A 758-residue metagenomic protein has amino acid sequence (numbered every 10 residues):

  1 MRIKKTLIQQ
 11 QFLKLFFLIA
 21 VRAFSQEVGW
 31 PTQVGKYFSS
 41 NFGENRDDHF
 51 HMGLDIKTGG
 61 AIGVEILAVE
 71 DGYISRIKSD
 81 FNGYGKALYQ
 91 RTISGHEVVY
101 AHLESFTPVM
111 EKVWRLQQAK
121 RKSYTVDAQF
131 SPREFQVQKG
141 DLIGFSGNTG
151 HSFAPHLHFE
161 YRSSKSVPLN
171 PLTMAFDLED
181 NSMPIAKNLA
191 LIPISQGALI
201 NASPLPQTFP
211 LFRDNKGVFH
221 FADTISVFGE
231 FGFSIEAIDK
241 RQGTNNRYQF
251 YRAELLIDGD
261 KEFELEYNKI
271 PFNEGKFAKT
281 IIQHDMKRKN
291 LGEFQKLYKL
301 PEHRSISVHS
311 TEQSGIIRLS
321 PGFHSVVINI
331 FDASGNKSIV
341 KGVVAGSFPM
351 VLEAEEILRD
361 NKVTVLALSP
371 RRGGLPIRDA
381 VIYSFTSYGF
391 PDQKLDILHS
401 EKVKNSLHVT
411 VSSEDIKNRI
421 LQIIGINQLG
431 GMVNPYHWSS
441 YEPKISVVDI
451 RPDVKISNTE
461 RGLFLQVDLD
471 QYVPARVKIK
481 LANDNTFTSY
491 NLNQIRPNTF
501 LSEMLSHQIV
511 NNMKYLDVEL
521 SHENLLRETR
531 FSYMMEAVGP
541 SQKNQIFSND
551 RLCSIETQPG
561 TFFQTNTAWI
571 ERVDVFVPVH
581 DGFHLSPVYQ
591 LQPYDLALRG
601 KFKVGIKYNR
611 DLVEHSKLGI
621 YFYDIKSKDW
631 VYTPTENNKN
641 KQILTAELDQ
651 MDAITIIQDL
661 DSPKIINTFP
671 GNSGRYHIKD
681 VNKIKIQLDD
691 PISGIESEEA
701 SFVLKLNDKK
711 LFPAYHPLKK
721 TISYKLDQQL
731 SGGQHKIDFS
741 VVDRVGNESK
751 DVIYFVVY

Functional and structural regions predicted by a protein language model:
F24-V98, E104-V109, S123-R133, Q138-K139 (+4 more regions): Surface-exposed, glycine-biased beta-strand/turn segments
Q138, E179, I194-G197, P206-P349 (+5 more regions): Long, low-complexity serine/threonine/glycine- and acidic-rich segments characteristic of extracellular
S163, D239, I330-S334, G425-L429 (+4 more regions): Surface-exposed loop/turn motifs at beta-strand-loop junctions within extracellular Ig-like and Fibronectin type III
L172-S226, V343-N361, S440-N458, I657-N682 (+1 more regions): Short, compositionally biased P/S/T/A/G/V-rich stretches that sit at domain boundaries
P210-L255, R359-A367, K455-Q466, L596-V604 (+1 more regions): Contiguous beta-strand segments within globular domains
N336-L352, G431-S446, N524-K543, D751-Y758: Short beta-strand elements
S457, E536-Q545, V573-D624: Proteolytic processing hotspots in large secreted/extracellular or virion-associated proteins and select intracellular
R476-S489, T557, Y594-I654, I692 (+3 more regions): Proteolytic-maturation and junctional protease-sensitive modules
